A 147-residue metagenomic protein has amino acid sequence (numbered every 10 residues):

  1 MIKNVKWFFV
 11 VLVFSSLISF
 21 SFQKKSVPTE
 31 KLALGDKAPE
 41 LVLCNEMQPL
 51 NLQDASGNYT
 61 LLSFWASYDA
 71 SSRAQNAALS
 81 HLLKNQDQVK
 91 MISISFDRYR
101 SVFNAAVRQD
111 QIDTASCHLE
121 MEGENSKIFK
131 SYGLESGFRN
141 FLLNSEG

Functional and structural regions predicted by a protein language model:
M1-T29: Bacterial Sec-dependent N-terminal signal peptides
Q23-L52: N-terminal "domain-start" segment that seeds a small globular fold
L50-A74, L79: Short active-site neighborhood of thiol/selenol oxidoreductases, capturing the structured segment around
S56-Y59, D87-K90, D113-T114, S145: Loop/turn elements at helix/coil->beta-strand transitions in domains of secreted/extracellular proteins
L61-L62, M91, N140: Hydrophobic beta-strand anchors of alpha/beta hydrolase catalytic cores
F64-S67, I94-D97, E120: Active-site-proximal beta-strand/loop segments in catalytic clefts of secreted hydrolases
R73-Q111, E124-I128: Structural microenvironment flanking redox-active thiols in thiol-disulfide oxidoreductases
R108-F141, S145: Short, internal strand/loop/helix patches that form the active-site neighborhood or redox-interaction surface
